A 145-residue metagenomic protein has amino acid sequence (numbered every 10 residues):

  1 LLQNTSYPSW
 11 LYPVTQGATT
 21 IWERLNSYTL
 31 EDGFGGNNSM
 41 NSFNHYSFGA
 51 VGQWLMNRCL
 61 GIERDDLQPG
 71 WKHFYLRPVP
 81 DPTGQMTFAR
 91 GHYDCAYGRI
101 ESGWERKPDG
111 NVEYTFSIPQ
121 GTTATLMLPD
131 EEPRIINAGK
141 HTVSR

Functional and structural regions predicted by a protein language model:
L1-R145: Non-catalytic C-terminal accessory modules of carbohydrate-active enzymes
